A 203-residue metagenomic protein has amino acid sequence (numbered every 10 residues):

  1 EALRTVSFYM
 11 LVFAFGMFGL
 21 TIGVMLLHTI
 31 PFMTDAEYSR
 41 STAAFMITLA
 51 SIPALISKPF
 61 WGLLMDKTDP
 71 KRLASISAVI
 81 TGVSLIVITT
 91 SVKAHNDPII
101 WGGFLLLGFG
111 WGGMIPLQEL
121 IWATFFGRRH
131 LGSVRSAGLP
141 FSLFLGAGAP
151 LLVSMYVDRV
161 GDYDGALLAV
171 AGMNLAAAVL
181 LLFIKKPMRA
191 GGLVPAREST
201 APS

Functional and structural regions predicted by a protein language model:
L3-P59, A149: Extracytoplasmic gate region of multi-pass secondary transporters
S57-D69, V157-D158: Helix-to-loop junctions at the C-terminal end of transmembrane segments in multipass secondary transporters
K67-A78: Cytoplasmic membrane-interface "Motif A"-like loop-to-helix N-cap segments of 12-TM Major Facilitator Superfamily
I80-K93: C-terminal ends and interior cores of transmembrane alpha-helices in multi-pass membrane transporters/permeases
G113-F126: Intracellular juxtamembrane helix-capping segments at the cytosolic ends of symmetry-related transmembrane helices
F125-V160: A late C-terminal transmembrane helix in Major Facilitator Superfamily
M155-G172: A membrane-interface helix-boundary motif in multi-pass transporters
A171-E198: Multi-pass alpha-helical transporter architecture, strongest for 12-TM Major Facilitator/SLC carriers used
